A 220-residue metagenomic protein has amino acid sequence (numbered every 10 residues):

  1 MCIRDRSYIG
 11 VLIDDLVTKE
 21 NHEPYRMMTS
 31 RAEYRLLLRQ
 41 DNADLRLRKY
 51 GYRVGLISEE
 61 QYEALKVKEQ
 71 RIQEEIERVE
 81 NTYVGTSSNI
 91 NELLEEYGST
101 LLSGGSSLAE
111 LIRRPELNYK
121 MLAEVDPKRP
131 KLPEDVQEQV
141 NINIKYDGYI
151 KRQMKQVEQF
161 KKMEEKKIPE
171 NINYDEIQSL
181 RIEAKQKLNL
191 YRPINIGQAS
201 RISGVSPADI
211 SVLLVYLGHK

Functional and structural regions predicted by a protein language model:
M1-I3: Short, small-residue-biased leader/transition segments that mark boundaries at the very start of proteins
D5-Y25, T29-L36: A structural-propensity feature for long, helix-poor, extended segments
V17, R26, E138-N141, A208: Alpha-helical protein-protein interaction elements
R31, L37-R39, A43, L47-R201 (+2 more regions): Extended, charge-enriched "interface" segments that sit outside catalytic cores
